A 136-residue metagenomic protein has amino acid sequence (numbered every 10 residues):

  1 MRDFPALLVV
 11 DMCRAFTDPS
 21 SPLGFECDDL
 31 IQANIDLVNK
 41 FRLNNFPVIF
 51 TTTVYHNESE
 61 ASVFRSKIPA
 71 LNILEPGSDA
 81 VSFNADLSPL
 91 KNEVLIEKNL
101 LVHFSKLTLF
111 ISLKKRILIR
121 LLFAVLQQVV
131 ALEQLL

Functional and structural regions predicted by a protein language model:
M1-P89, V94: Active-site acidic carboxylates
N34-L37, L109, L135: Hydrophobic residues within alpha-helices that form the first helical element adjacent to the glycine-rich loop
T53, L126-Q128: Cofactor-binding loop segments of dinucleotide-utilizing enzymes, especially the Rossmann-like FAD- and NAD(P)+-binding
A80, N84-L126: Internal catalytic-core helix/loop-beta-alpha segment that presents or stabilizes conserved functional determinants
Q128-L135: Short glycine/serine/threonine-rich phosphate/pyrophosphate-binding segments that cradle anionic phosphate groups
